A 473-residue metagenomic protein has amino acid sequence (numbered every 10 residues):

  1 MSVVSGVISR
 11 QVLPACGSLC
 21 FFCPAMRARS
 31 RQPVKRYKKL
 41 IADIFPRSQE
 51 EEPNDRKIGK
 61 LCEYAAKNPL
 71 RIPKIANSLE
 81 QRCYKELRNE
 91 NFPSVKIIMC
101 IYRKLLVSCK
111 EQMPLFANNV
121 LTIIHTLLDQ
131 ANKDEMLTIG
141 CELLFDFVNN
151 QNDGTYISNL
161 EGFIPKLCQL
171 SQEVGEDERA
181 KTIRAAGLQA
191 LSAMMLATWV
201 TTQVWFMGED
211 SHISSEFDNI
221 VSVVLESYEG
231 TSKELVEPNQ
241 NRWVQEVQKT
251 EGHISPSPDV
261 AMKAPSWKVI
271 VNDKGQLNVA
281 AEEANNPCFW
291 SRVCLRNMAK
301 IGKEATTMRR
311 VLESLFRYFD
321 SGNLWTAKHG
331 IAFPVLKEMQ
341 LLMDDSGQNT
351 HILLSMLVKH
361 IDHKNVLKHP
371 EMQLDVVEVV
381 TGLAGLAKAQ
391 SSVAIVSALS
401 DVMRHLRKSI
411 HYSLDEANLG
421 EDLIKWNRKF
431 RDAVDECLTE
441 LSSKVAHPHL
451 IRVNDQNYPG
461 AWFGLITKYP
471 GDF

Functional and structural regions predicted by a protein language model:
M1-A76: N-terminal alpha-helical scaffolding segments that mark the starts of alpha-solenoid/helical-repeat architectures
A15-C16, A25-L40, N68-L87, L105-S108 (+10 more regions): Amphipathic alpha-helical segments within extended alpha-helical solenoids and repeat-rich scaffolds in large
Y37-L40, N54-L61, S94-I97, I101-Y102 (+11 more regions): Extended HEAT/HEAT-like alpha-solenoid repeat tracts in very large eukaryotic scaffold/adaptor proteins
Q49, E90, N132, G175 (+7 more regions): Structural signature of alpha-solenoid helical repeat scaffolds
G140, N149, M339-L342: Mobile, glycine-rich extracellular loop/lid and propeptide segments that shape or gate substrate/ligand access
N152, L191, A197-W199, M308: Fungal eukaryote-biased detector of long internal structured cores
